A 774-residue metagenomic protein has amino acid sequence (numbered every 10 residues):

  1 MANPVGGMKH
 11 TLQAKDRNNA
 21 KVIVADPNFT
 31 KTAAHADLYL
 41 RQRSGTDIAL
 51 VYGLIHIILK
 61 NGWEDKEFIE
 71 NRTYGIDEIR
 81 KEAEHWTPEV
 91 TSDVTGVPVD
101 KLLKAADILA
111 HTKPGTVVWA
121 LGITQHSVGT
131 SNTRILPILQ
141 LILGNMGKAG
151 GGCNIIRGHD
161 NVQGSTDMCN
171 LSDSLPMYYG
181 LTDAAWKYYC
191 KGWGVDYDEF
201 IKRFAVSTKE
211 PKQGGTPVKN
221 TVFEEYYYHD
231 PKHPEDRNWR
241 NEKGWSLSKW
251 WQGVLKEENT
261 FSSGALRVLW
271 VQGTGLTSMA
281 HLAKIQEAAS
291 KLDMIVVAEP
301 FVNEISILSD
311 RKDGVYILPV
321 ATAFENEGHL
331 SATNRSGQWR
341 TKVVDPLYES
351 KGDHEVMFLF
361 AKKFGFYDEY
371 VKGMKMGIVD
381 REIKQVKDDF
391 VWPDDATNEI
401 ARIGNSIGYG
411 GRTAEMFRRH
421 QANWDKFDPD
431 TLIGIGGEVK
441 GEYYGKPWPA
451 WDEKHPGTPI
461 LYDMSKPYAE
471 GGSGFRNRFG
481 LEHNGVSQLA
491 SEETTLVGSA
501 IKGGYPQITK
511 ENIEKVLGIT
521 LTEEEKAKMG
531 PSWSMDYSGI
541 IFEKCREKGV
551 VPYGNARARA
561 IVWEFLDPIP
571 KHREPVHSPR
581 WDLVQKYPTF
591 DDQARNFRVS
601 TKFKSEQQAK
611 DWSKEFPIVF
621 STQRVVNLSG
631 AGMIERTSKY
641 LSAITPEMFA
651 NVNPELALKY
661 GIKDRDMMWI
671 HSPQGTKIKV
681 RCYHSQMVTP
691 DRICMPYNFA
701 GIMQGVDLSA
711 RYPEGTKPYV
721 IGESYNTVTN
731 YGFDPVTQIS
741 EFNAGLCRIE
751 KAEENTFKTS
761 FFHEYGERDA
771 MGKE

Functional and structural regions predicted by a protein language model:
M1-L171, G180, Y189-L461, S465-E470 (+9 more regions): Cofactor-pocket helix-loop regions in the catalytic cores of large enzyme subunits
L139, N241, R573-P575, P579-S642: Non-catalytic terminal/interface segments that mediate subunit docking, oligomerization, and allosteric communication
A184-W186: Hydrophobic transmembrane helix segments
E355-A414, A500, K510-K526, S532-Y537 (+7 more regions): Long, contiguous, secondary-structure-rich segments that constitute the structural scaffold of globular domains
W451, G471, L628-S629, L708-S709: Mature-region segments of soluble proteins
